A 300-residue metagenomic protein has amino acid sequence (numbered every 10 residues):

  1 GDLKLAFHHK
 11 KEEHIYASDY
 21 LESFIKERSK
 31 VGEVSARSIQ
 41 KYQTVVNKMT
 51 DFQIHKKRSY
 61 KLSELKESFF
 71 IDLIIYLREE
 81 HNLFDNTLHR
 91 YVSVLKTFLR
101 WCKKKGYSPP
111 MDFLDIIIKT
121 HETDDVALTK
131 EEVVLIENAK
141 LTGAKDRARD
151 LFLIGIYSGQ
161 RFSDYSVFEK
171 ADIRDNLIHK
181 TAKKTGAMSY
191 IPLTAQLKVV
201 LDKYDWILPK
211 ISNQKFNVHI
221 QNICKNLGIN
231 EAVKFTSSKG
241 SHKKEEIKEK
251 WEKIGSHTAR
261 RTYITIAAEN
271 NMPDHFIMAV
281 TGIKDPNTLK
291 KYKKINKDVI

Functional and structural regions predicted by a protein language model:
G1-S38: N-terminal helical hairpins
I25-R37, V46-V126, N138-A139: N-terminal core-binding DNA-recognition domain of tyrosine recombinases/integrases
D85, H89, S108-F162, S166 (+1 more regions): Basic, Lys/Arg- and aromatic-enriched nucleic-acid-binding interface segment
T123, S158, V167-V200: Conserved tyrosine-mediated DNA breakage-rejoining catalytic core shared by Y-recombinases
A127, A182-G186, T281-I300: Catalytic-site neighborhood detector that most strongly recognizes the C-terminal catalytic loop/helix of tyrosine
I136-A139, P192-K203, A279, K291-I300: DNA/chromatin major-groove-contacting recognition/catalytic segments
A171-L177, K253, E269-Y292: Short, polar N-cap/turn motifs at the start of nucleic acid-interacting alpha helices
W206-K210, Q221-A279: Short, basic (Lys/Arg/His-rich) helix/loop patches that form interaction surfaces in the mid-to-C-terminal regions
